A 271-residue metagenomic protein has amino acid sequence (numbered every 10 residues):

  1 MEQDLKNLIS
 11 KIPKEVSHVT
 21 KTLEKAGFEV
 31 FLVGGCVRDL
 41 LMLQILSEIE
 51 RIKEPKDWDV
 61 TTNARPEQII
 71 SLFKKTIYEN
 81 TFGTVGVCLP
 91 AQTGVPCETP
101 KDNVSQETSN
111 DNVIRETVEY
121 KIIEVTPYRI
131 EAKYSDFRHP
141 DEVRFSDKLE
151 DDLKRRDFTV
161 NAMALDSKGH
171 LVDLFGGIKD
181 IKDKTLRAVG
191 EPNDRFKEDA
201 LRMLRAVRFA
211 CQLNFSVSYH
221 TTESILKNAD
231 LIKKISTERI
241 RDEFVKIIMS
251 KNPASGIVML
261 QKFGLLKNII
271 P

Functional and structural regions predicted by a protein language model:
M1-P271: Catalytic cores of the polymerase beta-like nucleotidyltransferase superfamily and closely associated nucleotide
